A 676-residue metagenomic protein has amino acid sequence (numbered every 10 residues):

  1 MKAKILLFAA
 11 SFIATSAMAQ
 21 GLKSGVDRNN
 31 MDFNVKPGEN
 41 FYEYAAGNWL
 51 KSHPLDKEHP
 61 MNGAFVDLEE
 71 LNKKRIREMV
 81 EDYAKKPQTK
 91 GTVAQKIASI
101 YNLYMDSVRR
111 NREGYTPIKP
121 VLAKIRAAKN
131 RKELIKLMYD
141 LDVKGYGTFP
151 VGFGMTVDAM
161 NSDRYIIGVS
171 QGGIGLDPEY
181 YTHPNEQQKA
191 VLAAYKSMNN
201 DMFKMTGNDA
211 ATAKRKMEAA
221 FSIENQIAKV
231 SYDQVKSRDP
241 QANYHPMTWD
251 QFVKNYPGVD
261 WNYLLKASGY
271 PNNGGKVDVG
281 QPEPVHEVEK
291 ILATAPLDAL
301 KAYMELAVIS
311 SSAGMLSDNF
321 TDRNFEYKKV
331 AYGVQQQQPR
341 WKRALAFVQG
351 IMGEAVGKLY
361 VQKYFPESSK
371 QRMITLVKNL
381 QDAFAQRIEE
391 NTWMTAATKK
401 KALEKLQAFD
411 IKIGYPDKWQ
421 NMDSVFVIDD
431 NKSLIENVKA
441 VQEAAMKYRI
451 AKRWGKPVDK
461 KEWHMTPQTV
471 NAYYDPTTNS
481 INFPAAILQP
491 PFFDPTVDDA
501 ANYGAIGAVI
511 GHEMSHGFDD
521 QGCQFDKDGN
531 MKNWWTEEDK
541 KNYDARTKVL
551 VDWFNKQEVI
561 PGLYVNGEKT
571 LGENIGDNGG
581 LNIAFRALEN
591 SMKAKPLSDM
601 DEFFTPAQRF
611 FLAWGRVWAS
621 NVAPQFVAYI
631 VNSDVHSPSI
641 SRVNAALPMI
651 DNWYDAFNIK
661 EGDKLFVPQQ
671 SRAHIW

Functional and structural regions predicted by a protein language model:
M1-G21: Bacterial Sec-dependent N-terminal signal peptides
Q20-N29: Short, Gly/Pro- and small/polar-rich lid/capping loops
R28, S52-D56, F153-G154, P178-Y180 (+5 more regions): Short, solvent-exposed loop/turn and secondary-structure capping segments
N30-K51, T182-K204, L571, N578-I583: Hydrophobic/aromatic-rich, well-ordered segments within soluble, folded domains that form packed cores
K36-E39, Y44-R109: Active-site-surrounding "flap" and adjacent substrate/cofactor-binding loops of secreted or lumenal enzymes, prototyped
E58-V80, A213-V230, N502-A508, A607-F611: Short secondary-structure subsegments characteristic of cysteine-rich extracellular domains
Y83-T375, N379: Noncatalytic, helix-rich "gating/capping" subdomain that lines the substrate-entry/channel surface of large enzyme
N255-G258, D278-P282, L306, L345 (+3 more regions): Intrinsically disordered, low-complexity linker/terminal regions across diverse proteins
